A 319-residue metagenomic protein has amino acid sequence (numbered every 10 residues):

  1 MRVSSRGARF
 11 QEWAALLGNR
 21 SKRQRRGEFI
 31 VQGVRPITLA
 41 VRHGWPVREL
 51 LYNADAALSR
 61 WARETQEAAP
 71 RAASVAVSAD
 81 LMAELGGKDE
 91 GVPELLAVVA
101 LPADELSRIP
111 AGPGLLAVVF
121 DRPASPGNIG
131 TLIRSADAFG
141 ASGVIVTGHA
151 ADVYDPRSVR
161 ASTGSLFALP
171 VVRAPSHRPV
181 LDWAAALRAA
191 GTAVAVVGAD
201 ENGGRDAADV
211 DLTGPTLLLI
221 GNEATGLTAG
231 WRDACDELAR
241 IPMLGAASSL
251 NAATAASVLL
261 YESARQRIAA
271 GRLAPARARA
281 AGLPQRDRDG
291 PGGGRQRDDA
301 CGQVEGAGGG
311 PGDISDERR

Functional and structural regions predicted by a protein language model:
M1-P126, A193, P275-R277, G282-P284 (+1 more regions): Arg/Lys-rich RNA-binding interfaces used to dock onto structured RNA substrates
G33, A124-T131, S248-A255: Amphipathic alpha-helical repeat scaffolds
D55, G148-A151, A224: Short, ordered loop/turn segments at secondary-structure junctions
A97, S135-F139, V153-L166, A229-P284: Structured adenosyl-cofactor binding patch, chiefly the S-adenosyl-L-methionine
P102-N202: RNA substrate-binding interface of SAM-dependent RNA methyltransferases
V197-A246: Active-site/ligand-binding-proximal alpha/beta "capping" segment
A264-D289, D299-C301, G310-R319: C-terminal functional extensions of proteins
